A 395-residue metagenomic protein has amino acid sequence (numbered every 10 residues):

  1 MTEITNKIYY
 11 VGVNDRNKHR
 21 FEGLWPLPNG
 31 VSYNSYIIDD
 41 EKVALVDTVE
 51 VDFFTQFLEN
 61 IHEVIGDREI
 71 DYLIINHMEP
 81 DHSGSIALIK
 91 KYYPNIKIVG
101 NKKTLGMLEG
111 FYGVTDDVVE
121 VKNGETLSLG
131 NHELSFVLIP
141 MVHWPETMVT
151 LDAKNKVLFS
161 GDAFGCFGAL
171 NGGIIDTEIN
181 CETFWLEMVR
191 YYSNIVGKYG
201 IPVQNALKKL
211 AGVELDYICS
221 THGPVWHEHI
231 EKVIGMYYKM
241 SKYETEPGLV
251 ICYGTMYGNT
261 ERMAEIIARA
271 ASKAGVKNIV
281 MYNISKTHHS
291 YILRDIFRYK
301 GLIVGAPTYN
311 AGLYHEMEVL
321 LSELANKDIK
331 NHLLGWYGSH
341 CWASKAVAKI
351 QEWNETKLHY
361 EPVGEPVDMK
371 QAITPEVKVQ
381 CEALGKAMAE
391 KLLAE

Functional and structural regions predicted by a protein language model:
T2-I65, V149-D152, K156-S160, L249 (+1 more regions): Conserved beta-strand hairpin/beta-sheet module of binuclear metal-dependent hydrolase folds, prominently
E3-N6, V99-T147, Y199-N205: Metallo-beta-lactamase
E41, D52-V99: Active-site metal-binding motif and surrounding structural segment of the metallo-beta-lactamase
K42-A44, Y72, K156-F159, Y217 (+3 more regions): Structural motif
V46-T48, D71-M78, I98-K102, L158-G161 (+1 more regions): Active-site neighborhood of phospho(di)ester-bond hydrolases with catalytic His/Asp-centered motifs
S85, H288-I292: Short acidic active-site motifs
L170, I174, N180-I218, H222-V225 (+2 more regions): FMN-binding flavodoxin-like domain, especially the glycine-rich phosphate-binding loop
H222-E246: Terminal amphipathic helices with adjacent charged low-complexity linkers/tails
